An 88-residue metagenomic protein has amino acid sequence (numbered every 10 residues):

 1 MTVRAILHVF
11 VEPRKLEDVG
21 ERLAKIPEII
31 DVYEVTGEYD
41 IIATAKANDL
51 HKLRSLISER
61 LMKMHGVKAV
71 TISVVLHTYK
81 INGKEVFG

Functional and structural regions predicted by a protein language model:
M1-G88: A compositional/biophysical signature of low hydrophobicity enriched in polar/charged and small residues
